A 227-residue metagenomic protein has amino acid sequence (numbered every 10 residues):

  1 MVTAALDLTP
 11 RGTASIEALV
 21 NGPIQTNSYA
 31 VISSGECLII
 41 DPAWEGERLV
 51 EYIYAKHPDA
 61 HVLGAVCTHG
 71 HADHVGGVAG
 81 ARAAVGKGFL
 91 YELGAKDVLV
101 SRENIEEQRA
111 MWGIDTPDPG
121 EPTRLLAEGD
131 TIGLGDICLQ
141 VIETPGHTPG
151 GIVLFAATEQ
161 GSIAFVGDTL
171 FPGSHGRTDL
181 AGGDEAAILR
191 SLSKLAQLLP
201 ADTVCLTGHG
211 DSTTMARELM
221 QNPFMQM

Functional and structural regions predicted by a protein language model:
V2-T9, A127, I132: A short, surface-exposed loop/turn module that caps and links secondary-structure elements
A4-H57, V153-G167: Conserved beta-strand hairpin/beta-sheet module of binuclear metal-dependent hydrolase folds, prominently
G12, I24-Q25, P119, G135 (+1 more regions): Short, basic and Ser/Thr-rich N-terminal targeting/leader segments
G12-A18, G129, C138-Q140: Short, hydrophobic/aromatic-rich segments at coil-to-beta transitions
L19-N21, E121-T123, E143-H147: Short Gly/Pro-enriched turn/cap motifs at secondary-structure boundaries
G35-L38, H61-G64, G88-F89, A201-T203: Short active-site oxyanion
C37, E45, E128, I137-M227: Metallo-beta-lactamase
E45-G133, S162, P223-F224: Active-site HxH/HxHxD metal-binding segment of metal-dependent hydrolases
